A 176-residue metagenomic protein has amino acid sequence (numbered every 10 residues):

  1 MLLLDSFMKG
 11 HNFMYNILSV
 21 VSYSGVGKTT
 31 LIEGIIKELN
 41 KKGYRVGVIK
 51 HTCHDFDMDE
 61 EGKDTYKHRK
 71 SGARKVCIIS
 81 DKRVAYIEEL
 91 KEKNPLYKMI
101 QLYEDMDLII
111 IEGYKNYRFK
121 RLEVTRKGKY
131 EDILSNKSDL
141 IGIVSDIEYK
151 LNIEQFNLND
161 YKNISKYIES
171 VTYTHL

Functional and structural regions predicted by a protein language model:
L2-F13: Short, Lys/Arg-enriched N-terminal segments with co-localized hydrophobic residues within the first ~10-30 amino acids
H11-H54: Walker A (P-loop) phosphate-binding motif
I36-L90: N-terminal phosphate/diphosphate-binding loop that engages ATP/GTP or pyrophosphate donors across diverse enzyme folds
E88-N116: Phosphate-binding/switch loop-helix module in NTP-utilizing enzymes
I109-E112, R121-R126, D139-D146: Short, hydrophobic beta-strand segments that form beta-sheet elements in well-ordered domains
I133-S138: Short, conserved loop/helix-junction motifs that constitute active-site signature segments in enzyme catalytic cores
I153-D160: Short acidic-hydrophobic, aromatic-tinged amphipathic segments that line or gate anion-handling sites
T174-L176: Conserved small/polar residues in nucleotide/adenosyl-binding loops
